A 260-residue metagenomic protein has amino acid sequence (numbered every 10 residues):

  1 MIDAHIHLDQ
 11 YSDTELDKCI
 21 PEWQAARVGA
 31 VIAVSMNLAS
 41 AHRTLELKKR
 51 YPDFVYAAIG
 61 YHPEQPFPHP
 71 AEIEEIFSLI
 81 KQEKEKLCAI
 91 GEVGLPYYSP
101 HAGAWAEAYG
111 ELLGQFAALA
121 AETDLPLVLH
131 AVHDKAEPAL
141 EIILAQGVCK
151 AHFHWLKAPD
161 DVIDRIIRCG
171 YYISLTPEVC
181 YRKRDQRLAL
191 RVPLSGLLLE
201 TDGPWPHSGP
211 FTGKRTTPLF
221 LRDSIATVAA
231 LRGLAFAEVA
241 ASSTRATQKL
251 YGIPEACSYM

Functional and structural regions predicted by a protein language model:
M1-M260: Mid-domain alpha/beta scaffold segments of enzyme catalytic cores
